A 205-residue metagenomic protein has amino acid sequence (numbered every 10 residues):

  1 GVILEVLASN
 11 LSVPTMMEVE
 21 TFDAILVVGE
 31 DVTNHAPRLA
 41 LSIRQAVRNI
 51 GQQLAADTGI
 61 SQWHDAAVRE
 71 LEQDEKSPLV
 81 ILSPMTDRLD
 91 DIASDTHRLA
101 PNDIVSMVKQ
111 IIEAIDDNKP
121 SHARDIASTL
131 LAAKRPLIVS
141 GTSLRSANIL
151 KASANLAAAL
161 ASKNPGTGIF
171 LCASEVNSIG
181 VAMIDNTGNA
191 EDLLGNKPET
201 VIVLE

Functional and structural regions predicted by a protein language model:
G1-E205: Cofactor-pocket helix-loop regions in the catalytic cores of large enzyme subunits
